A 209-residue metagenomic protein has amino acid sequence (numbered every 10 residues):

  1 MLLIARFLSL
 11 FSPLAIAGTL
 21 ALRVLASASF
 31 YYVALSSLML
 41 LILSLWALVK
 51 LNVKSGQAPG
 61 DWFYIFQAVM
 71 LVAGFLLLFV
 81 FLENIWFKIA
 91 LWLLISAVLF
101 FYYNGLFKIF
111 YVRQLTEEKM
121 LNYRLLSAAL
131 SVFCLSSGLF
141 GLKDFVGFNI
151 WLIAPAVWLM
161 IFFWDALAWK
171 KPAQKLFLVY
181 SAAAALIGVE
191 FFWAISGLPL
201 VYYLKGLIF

Functional and structural regions predicted by a protein language model:
M1-S29, L176-S181, F191-F209: C-terminal transmembrane helix-loop-helix hairpin of multi-pass membrane proteins
L2-R6, G56-F63, I109-V132, F148-A156 (+2 more regions): Cytoplasm-facing juxtamembrane segments at the starts of transmembrane helices in multi-pass membrane proteins
L25-A34, L40-V146: Membrane-interface helix-loop-helix junctions at boundaries between adjacent transmembrane segments
A68-V72, G188, K205-F209: Hydrophobic alpha-helical membrane segments
F87-L91, N149-I153, V201-G206: Membrane-interface starts of transmembrane alpha-helices
A97, G105-K108, V157-I161, K205-I208: Pore- and pathway-forming membrane helices of multi-pass small-molecule/ion transporters and channels
L159-P172, L186-L200: Alpha-helical transmembrane segments in multipass membrane proteins, preferentially the mid-helix core
